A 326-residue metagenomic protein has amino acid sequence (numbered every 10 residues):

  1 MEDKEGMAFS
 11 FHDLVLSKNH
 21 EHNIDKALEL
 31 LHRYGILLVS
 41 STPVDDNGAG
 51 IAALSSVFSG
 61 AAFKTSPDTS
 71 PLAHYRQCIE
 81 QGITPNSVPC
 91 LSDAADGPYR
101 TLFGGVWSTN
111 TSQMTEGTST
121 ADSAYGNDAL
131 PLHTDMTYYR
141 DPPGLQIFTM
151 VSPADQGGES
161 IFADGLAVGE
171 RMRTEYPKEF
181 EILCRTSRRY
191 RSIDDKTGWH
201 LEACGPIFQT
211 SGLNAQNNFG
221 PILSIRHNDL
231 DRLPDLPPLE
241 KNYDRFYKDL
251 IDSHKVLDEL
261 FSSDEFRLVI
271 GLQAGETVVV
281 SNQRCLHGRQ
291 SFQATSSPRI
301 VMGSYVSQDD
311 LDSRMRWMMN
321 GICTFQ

Functional and structural regions predicted by a protein language model:
D3-I36, S41-D45, K64-Q326: Active-site environment of non-heme Fe oxygenases that use a 2-His-1-carboxylate facial triad
D45-S56, A95: Classical protein tyrosine phosphatase
V57-F58, A62: Catalytic cores of nucleic-acid ligases and guanylyltransferases
